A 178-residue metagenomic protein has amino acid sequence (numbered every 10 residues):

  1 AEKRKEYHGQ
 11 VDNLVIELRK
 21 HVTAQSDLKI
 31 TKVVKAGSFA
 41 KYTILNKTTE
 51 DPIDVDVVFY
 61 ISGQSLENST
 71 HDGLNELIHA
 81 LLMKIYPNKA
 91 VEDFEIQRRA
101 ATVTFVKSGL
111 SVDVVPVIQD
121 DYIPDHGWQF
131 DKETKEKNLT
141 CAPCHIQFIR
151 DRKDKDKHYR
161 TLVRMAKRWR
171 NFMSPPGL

Functional and structural regions predicted by a protein language model:
A1-P52, G63-G73: N-terminal regions immediately upstream of nucleotidyltransferase
N13-E17, G73, L77-L81, T161 (+1 more regions): Long, highly charged amphipathic alpha-helices
L18, V22, Y86, R170-S174: Sec/Tat-exported extracytoplasmic proteins
H21-Q25, D72-D125: Conserved catalytic core of two-metal-ion nucleotidyltransferases
A40-T43, E50-V58, A100-V115: Histidine-centered divalent-metal-coordination microenvironment in nucleic-acid enzymes
L45, G109-R164: Extended, alpha-helix-rich binding/interface surfaces that flank or overlap catalytic cores and mediate recognition
P52-I61, C141-I149: Glycine-rich, often proline-containing surface loops adjacent to acidic residues and nearby aromatics that form
T161-L178: Conserved nucleotidyltransferase catalytic core and NTase-mimicking acidic/glycine-rich helix/loop elements in nucleic
